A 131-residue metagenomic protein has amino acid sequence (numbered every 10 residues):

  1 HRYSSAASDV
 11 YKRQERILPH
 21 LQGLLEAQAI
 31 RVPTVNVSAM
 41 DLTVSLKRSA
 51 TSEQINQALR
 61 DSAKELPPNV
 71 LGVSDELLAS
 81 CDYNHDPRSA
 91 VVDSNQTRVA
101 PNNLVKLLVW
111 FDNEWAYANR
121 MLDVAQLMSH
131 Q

Functional and structural regions predicted by a protein language model:
H1-A7, Y11: Single conserved hydrophobic/aromatic residue that forms the stacking wall/gate of nucleotide- or nucleobase-binding
Y3, N36-S38: Residue-level preference for beta-strand/loop junctions
S8, V32-T34: Short Gly/Pro-enriched turn/cap motifs at secondary-structure boundaries
Q14: Glycine-rich phosphate/diphosphate-binding loop of Rossmann-like nucleotide-binding domains
I17-H20, R98: Short, conserved catalytic or adaptor-binding loops enriched in Gly and charged residues
P19-A29: A structural supersecondary motif
A27-V32, A39, T43-Q131: C-terminal active-site/capping subdomain that shapes the small-molecule cofactor and substrate pocket of enzyme
